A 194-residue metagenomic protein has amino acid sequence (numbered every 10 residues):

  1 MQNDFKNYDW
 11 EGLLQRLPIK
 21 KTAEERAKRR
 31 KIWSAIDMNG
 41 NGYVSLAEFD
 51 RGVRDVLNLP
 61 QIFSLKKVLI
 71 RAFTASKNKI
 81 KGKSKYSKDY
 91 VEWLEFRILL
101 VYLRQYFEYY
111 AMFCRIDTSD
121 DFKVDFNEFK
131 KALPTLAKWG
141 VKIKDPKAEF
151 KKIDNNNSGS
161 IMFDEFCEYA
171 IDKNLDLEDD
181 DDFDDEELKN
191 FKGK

Functional and structural regions predicted by a protein language model:
M1-N7, Y86: Short, charge-rich, low-complexity alpha-helical interaction segments
K6, T22-R26, K66, Y102-Y106 (+1 more regions): Generic alpha-helical segment signature
Y8, L177-E186: Acidic, Ser/Thr-interspersed intrinsically disordered low-complexity regions
D9-R16, Y43-P60, Y90-R104, K123-W139 (+1 more regions): Amphipathic regulatory helices of Ca2+-sensor modules
L17-I19, K31, F96-L99, A111 (+2 more regions): Eukaryotic intrinsically disordered and solvent-exposed regulatory patches
K21, D37-G40, V53, L57-Q61 (+7 more regions): Eukaryotic basic, amphipathic alpha-helical target segments in cytosolic regions
R26-Y43, F63-W93, E108-D121, I143-F163 (+1 more regions): Primarily EF-hand calcium-binding motifs
E187-K194: Short, intrinsically disordered, charge-balanced linker/junction segments flanking boundaries in proteins
